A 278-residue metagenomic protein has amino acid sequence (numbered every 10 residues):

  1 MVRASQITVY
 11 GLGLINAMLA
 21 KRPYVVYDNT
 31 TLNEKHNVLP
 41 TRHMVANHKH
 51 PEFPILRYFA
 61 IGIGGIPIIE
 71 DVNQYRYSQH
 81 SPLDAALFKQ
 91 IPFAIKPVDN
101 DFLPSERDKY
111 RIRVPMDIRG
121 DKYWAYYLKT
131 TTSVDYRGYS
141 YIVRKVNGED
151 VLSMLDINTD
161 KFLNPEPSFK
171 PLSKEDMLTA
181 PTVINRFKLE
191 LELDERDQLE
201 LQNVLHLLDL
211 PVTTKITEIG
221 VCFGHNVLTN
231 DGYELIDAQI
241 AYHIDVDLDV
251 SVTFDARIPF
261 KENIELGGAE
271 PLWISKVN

Functional and structural regions predicted by a protein language model:
M1-I216, F223-N278: Small cysteine-rich, disulfide-bonded extracellular modules of the LU/uPAR three-finger superfamily and closely related
